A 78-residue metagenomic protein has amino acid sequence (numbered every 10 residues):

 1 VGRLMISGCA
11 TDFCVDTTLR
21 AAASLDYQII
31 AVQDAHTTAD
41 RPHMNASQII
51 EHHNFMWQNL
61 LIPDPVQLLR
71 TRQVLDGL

Functional and structural regions predicted by a protein language model:
V1-L78: Active-site-adjacent betaalpha module
